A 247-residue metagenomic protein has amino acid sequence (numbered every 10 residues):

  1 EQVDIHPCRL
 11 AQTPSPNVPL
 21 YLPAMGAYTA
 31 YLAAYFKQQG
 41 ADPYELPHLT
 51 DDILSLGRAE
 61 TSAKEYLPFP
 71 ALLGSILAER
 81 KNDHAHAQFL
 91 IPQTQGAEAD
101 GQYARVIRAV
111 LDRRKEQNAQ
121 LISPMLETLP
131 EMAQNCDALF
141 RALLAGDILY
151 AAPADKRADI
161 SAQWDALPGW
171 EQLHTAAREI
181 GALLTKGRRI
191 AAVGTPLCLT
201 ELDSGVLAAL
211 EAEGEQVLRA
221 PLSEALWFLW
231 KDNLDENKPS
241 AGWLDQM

Functional and structural regions predicted by a protein language model:
E1-M247: An N-terminal assembly and electron-transfer interface module characteristic of large anaerobic redox and radical
